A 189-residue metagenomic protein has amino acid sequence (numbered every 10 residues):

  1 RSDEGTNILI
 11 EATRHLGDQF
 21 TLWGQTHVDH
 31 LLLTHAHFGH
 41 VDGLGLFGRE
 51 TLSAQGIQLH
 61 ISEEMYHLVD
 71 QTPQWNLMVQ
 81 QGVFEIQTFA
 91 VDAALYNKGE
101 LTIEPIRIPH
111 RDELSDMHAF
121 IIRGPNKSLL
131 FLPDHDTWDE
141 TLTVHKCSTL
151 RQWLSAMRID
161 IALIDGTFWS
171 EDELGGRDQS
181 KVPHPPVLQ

Functional and structural regions predicted by a protein language model:
R1-W23, T88-R151, S155: Core dinuclear metal-dependent hydrolase active-site scaffold
G5-H60, R158-A162: Active-site metal-binding motif and surrounding structural segment of the metallo-beta-lactamase
W23-Q25, G45-R49, P73-N76, H118-A119 (+2 more regions): Short, glycine/charged-enriched secondary-structure capping and boundary segments
T26, G39, G82, G99-L101 (+1 more regions): Structured loop/turn residues at beta-strand edges in well-structured enzyme cores
H35-H40, H110-E113, I164, K181-V187: Histidine-centered active-site/metal-ligand motif
H37-G43, L68, R111-D112, T137-E140 (+1 more regions): Active-site environment of divalent metal-dependent phosphoester hydrolases
S53-G56, E63-T88: Active-site neighborhood of divalent metal-dependent phosphoester bond hydrolases
S128, D136-Q189: Cap/insert and terminal regions of metallo-dependent hydrolase folds
